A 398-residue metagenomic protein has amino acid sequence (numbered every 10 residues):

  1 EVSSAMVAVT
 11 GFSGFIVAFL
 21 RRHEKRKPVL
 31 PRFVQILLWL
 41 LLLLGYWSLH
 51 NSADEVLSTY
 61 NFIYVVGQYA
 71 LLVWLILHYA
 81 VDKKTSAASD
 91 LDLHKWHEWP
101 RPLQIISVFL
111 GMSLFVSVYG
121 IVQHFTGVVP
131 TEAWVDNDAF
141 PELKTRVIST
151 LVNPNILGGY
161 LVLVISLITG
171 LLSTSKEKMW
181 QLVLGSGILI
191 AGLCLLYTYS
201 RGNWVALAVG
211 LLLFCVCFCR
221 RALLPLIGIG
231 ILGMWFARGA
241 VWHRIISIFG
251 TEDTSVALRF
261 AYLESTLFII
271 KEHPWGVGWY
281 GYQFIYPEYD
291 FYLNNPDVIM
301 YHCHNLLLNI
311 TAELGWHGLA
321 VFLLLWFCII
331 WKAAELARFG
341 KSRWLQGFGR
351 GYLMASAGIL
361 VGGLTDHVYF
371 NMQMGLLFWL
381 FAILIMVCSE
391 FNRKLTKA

Functional and structural regions predicted by a protein language model:
E1-V7, N61-F62, S149-L161, G202 (+2 more regions): Membrane-interface micro-motifs in multi-pass membrane enzymes
E1-Y46: Hydrophobic alpha-helical transmembrane segments in multi-pass integral membrane proteins
T10-F15, L42, Y46-L49, G67-L75 (+8 more regions): Alpha-helical transmembrane segments of multi-pass inner-membrane proteins
F12-F15, A222, R350-A398: Transmembrane alpha-helices of multi-pass inner-membrane enzymes
N51-Y60, L196-Y197, L364-Y369: Membrane-interface helix caps and helix-loop-helix hairpins in membrane proteins
V118, H124-G127, T198, C215-V256 (+2 more regions): A membrane-periplasm/extracellular boundary helix in multi-pass inner-membrane enzymes that assemble envelope glycans
S149, N153, G192, L267 (+4 more regions): A conserved mid-to-late transmembrane alpha helix and its immediate loop/hinge that forms the functional core
F249-E264, G278-L314: Long extracytoplasmic/lumenal interhelical loops at the membrane interface of multi-pass membrane proteins
